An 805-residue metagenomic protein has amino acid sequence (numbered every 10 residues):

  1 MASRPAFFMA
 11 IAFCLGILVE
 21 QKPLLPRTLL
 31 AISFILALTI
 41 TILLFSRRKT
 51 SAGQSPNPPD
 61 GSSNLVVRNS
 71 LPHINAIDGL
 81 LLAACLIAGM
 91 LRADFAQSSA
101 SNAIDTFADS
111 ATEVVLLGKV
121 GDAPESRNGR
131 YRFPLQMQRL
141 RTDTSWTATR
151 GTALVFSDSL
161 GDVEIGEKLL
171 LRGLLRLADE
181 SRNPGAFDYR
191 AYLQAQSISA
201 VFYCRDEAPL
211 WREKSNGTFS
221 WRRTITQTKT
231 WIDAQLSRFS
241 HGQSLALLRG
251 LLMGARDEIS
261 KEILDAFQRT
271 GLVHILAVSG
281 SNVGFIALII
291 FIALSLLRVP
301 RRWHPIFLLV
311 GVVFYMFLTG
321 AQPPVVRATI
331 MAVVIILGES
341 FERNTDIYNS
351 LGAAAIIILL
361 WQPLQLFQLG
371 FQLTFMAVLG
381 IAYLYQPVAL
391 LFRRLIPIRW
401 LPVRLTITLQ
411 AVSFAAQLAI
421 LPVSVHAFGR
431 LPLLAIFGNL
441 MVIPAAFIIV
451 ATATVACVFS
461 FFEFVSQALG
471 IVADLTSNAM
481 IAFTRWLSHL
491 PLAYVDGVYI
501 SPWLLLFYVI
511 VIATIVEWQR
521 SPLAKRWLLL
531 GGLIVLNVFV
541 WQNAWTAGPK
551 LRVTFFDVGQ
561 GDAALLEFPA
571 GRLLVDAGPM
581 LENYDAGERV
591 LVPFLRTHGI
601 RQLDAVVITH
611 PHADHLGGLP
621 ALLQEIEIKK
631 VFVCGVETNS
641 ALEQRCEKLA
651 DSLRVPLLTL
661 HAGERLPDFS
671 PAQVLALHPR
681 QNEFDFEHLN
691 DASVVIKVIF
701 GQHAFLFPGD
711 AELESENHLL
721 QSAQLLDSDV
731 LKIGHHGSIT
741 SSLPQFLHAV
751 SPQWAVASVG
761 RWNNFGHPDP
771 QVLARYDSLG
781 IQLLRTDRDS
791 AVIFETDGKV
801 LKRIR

Functional and structural regions predicted by a protein language model:
M1-A10, F428, V442-F447, A456: Membrane-anchoring/interfacial helices and their immediately flanking loops in integral membrane proteins
M1-I104, A111, K214, S220 (+1 more regions): N-terminal leader/targeting segments
A2-T50, Q368-F371, F375, Q467-E517: Membrane-embedded alpha-helical segments of integral membrane proteins
F8, G16, F202, A255 (+8 more regions): Hydrophobic alpha-helical transmembrane segments in multi-pass membrane proteins
P58, L65-V66, L117-G118, Y131 (+7 more regions): Non-globular, low-confidence helical/coil segments that flank catalytic cores
N69, N75-H274, D585, R589-R596 (+5 more regions): Membrane-interface helix/helix-cap signal primarily in integral membrane proteins
G121-E125, G370, V558: Feature for secretory/organellar precursors and membrane-associated catalytic proteins
W221-L236, L247, A255, I263 (+11 more regions): Hydrophobic alpha-helical segments of integral membrane proteins, encompassing both true transmembrane helices
